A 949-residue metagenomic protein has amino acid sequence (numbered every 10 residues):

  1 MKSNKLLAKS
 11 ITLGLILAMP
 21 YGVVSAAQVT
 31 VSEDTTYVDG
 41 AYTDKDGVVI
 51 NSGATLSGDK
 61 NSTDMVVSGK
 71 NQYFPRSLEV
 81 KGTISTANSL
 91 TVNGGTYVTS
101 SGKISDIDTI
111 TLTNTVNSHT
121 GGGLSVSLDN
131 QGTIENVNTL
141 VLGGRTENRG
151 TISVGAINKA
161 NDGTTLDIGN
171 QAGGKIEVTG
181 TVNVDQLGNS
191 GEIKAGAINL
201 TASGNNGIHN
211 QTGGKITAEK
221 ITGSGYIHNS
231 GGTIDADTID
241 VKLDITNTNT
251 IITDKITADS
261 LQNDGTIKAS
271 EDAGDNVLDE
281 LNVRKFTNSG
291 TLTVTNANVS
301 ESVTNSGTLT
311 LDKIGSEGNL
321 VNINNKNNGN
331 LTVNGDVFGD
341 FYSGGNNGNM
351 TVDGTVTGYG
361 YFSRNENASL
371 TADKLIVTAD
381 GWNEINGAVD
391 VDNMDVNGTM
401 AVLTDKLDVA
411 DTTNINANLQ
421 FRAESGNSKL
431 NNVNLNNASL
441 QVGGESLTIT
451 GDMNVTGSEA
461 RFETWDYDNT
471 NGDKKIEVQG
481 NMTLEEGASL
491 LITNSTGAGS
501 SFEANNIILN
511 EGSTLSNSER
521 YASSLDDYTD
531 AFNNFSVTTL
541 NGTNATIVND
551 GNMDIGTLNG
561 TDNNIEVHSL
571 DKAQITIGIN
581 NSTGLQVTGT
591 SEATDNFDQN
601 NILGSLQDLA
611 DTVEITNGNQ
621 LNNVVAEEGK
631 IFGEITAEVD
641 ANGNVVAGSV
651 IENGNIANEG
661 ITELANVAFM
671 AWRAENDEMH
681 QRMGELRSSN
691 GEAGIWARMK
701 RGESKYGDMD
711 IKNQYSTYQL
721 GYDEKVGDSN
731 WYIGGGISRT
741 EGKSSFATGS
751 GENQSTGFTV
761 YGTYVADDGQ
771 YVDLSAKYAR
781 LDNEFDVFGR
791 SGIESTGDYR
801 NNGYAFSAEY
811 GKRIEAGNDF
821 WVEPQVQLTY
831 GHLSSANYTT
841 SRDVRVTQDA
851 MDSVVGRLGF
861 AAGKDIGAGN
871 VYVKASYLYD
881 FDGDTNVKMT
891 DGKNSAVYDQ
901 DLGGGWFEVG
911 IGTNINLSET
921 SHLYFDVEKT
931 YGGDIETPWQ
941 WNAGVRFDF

Functional and structural regions predicted by a protein language model:
M1-A26: Gram-negative bacterial Sec-dependent N-terminal signal peptides
S25-S77, N117, V126, G132 (+2 more regions): N-terminal segments that cap or nucleate solenoid repeat domains
A27, W382-N383, D390, A401 (+5 more regions): Outer-membrane translocation/initiation segment of Type V secreted surface proteins
D34, G53, G82, G95 (+25 more regions): Tight coil/turn sites that cap or link beta-strands
G180, D279-L281, V294-A297, E301 (+7 more regions): Extracellular beta-strand/loop-rich repeat segments of large surface/secreted proteins
E652-N818, V822, V927-E928, G933: Outer membrane beta-barrel translocator domains of Type V secretion systems
G660-L664, M709-Q714, K743, A747-G749 (+3 more regions): Solvent-exposed, glycine/polar-rich loop segments of beta-barrel outer-membrane systems
T759, T763, A816, T847-F949: Outer membrane beta-barrel transmembrane domains
